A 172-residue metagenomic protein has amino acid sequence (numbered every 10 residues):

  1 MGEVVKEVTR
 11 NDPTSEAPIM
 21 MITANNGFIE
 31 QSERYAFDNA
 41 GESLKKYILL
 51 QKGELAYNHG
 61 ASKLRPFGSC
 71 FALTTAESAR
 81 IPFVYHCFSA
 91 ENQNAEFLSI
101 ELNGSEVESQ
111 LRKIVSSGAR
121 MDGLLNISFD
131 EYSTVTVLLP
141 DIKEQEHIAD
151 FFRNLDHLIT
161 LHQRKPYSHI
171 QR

Functional and structural regions predicted by a protein language model:
M1-D12: Non-catalytic DNA-recognition/assembly elements of restriction-modification systems
G2-E3, T136-R172: Amphipathic alpha-helical segments
S15-I22, K113-V115: Short coil/turn segments at secondary-structure boundaries
I22-A36, S78-A79: Short, basic/aromatic beta-hairpin or loop at an interaction surface
Y35-L44: Short alpha-helix capping/helix-loop boundary micro-motifs
I48-V107, R120: A short beta-sheet element
S78-V84, A119-K143: A short glycine-rich beta-alpha junction/loop motif
